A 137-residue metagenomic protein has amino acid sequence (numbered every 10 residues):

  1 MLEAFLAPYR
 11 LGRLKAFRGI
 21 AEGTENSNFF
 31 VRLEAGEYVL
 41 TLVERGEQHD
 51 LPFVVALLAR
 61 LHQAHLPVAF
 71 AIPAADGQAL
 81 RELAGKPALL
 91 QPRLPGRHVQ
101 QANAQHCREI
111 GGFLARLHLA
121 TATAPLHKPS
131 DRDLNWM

Functional and structural regions predicted by a protein language model:
M1-P8: Extreme N-terminal tail/first-helix region
L2, T24-S27, V54: Short N-terminal amphipathic alpha-helix/helix-capping patch enriched in small hydrophobics with frequent Ser/Thr
Y9-R32: ATP-binding glycine-rich phosphate-binding loop
G19, A74, S130: Residue-level "edge-of-site" marker
L33-L126: ATP-binding pocket architecture of kinase catalytic cores
S130-M137: Active-site catalytic-loop/activation-segment of kinase and kinase-like phosphoryl-transfer enzymes
